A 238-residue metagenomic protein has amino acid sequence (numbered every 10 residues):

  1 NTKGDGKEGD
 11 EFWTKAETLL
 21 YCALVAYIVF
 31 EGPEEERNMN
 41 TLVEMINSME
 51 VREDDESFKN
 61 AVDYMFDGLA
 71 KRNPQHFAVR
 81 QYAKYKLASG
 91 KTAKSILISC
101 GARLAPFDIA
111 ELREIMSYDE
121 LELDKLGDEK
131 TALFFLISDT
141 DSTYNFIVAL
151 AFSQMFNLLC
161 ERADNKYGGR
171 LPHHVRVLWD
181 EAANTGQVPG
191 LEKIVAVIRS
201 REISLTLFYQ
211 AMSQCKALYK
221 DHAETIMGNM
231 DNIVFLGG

Functional and structural regions predicted by a protein language model:
N1-I203, L218: P-loop NTPase motor domains
V195-G238: Conserved ATP-driven motor cores of ASCE-family P-loop NTPases powering translocation/secretion/packaging/pilus
